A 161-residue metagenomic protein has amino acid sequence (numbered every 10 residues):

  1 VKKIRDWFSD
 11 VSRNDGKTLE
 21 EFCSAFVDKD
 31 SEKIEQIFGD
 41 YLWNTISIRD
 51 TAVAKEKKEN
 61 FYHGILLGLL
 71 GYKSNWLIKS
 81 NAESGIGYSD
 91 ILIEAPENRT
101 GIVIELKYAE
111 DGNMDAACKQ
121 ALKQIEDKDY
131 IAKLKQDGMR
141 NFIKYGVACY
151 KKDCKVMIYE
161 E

Functional and structural regions predicted by a protein language model:
V1-D129, C154-E161: Extended alpha-helical interface modules used as scaffolds for assembling large macromolecular complexes
K133, D137-E161: Domain-level recognition of nuclease-like catalytic cores that cleave nucleotide substrates
